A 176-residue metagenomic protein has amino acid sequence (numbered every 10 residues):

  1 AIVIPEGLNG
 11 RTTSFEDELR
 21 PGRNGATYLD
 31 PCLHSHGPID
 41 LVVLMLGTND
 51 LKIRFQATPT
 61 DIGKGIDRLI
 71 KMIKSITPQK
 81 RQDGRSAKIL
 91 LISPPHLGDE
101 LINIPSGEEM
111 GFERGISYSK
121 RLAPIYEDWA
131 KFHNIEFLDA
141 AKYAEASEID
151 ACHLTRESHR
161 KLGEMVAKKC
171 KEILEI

Functional and structural regions predicted by a protein language model:
A1-S14: A short beta-strand-loop structural module common to alpha/beta enzyme folds
T13-N24: Structural motif
G22-I176: Alpha-helical cap/lid subdomain in secreted, periplasmic, or secretory-pathway luminal O-acyl-processing enzymes
